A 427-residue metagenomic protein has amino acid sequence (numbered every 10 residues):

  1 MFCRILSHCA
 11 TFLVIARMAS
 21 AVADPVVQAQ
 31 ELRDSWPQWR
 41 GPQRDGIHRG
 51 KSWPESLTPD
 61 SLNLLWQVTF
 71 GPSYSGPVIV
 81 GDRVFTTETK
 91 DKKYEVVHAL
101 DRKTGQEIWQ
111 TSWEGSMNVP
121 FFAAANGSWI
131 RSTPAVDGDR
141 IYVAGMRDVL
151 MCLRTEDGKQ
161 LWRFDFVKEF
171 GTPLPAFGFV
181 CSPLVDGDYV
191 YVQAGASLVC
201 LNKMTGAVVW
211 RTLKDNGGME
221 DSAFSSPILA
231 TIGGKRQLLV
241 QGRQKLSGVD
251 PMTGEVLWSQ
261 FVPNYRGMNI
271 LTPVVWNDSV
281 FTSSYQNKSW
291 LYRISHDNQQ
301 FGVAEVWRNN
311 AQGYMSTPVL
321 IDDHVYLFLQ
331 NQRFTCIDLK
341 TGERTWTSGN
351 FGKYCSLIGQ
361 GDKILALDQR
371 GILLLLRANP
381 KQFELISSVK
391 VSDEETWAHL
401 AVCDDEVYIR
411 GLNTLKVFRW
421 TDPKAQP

Functional and structural regions predicted by a protein language model:
F2-A23: Sec-dependent N-terminal signal peptides of Gram-negative exported proteins
D24-T69, E95-F122, K159-T172, V208-N216 (+6 more regions): Aromatic (tryptophan-biased) beta-strands that constitute blades/sheets of beta-rich domains
Q67-V78, Y94, Q110-A135, R163-V185 (+6 more regions): Extracytoplasmic beta-rich repeat domains
V97-A99, C152, C200, G248 (+4 more regions): Conserved blade-register residue in beta-propeller folds
T253, L339-R344, G361-L415, W420-P423 (+1 more regions): C-terminal closing repeat unit and adjoining cap/tail of repeat-based domains
K288, N309-A378: Loop/turn-rich, solvent-exposed surfaces of beta-rich toroidal or solenoidal domains
